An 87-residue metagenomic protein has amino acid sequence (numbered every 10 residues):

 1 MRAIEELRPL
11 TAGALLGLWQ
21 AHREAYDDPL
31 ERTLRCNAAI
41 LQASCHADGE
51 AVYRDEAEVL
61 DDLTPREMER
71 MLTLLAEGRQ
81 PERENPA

Functional and structural regions predicted by a protein language model:
A3-A87: Short, surface-exposed, charged amphipathic helix/loop patches that serve as local interaction elements
